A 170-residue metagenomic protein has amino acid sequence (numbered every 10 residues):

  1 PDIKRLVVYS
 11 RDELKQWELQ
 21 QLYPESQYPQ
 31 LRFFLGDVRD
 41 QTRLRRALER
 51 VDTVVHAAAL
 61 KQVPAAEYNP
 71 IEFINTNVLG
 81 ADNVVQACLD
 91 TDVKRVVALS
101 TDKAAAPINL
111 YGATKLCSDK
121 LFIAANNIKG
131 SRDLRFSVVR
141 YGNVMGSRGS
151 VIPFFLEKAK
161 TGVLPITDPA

Functional and structural regions predicted by a protein language model:
D2-W17: Conserved glycine-rich Rossmann-like NAD(P)H-binding loop of the short-chain dehydrogenase/reductase
S10, F34-L35, N75: Conserved residues in the N-terminal Rossmann fold of short-chain dehydrogenase/reductase
D12, L22, D37, D102: Residues in the short beta-alpha loop(s) of Rossmann-like NAD(P)-binding domains
L14, R39, K61, L79 (+1 more regions): Adenine-nucleotide cofactor-binding loop residues
R32-T53: Conserved Rossmann-fold cofactor-binding substructure of NAD(P)-dependent oxidoreductases
F33, A98, V138-R140: Conserved beta-strand scaffold in the Rossmann-like NAD(H)/NADP(H)-binding core of dehydrogenases/reductases
T53-H56, L60-L116, K120, A124 (+1 more regions): Conserved Rossmann-fold NAD(P)-dependent oxidoreductase catalytic core, especially the SDR/UDP-sugar
L116-A170: NAD(P)-dependent short-chain dehydrogenase/reductase
